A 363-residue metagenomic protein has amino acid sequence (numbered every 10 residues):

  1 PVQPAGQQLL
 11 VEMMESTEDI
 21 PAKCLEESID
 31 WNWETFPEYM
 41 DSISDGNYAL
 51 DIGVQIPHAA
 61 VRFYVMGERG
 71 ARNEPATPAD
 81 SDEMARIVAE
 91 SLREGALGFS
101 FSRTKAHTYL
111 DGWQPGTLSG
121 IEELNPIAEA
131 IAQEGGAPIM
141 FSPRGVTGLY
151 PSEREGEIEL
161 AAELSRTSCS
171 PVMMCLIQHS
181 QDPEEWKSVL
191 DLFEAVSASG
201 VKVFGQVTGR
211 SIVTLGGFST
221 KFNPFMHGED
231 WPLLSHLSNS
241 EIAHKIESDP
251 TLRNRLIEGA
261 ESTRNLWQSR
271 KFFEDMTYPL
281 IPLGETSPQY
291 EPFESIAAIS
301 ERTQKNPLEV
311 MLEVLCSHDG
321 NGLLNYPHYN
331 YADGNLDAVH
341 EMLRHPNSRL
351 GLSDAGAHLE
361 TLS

Functional and structural regions predicted by a protein language model:
P1-G98, E134: Divalent-metal coordination cores built from histidine and acidic residues
L9-S28, N32, R69-A79, L110-G120 (+5 more regions): Glycine-rich tight-turn/loop motif centered on a GG-T
L50-V54, L97-G98, A137-I139, P171-M173 (+4 more regions): Structural motif
I52, G95, Q206, Q304 (+1 more regions): Divalent metal-coordination and catalytic microenvironments
N73-E74, V88-H227: Functional cores that coordinate and move charged inorganic groups
I87-V88, I127, A161-A162, L192-F193 (+5 more regions): Generic recognition of flexible, low-complexity loop/linker segments
V196, G200, F204-N330, P346: Hard-cation-handling environments
M311, Y331-S363: C-terminal substrate/ligand-recognition segments
